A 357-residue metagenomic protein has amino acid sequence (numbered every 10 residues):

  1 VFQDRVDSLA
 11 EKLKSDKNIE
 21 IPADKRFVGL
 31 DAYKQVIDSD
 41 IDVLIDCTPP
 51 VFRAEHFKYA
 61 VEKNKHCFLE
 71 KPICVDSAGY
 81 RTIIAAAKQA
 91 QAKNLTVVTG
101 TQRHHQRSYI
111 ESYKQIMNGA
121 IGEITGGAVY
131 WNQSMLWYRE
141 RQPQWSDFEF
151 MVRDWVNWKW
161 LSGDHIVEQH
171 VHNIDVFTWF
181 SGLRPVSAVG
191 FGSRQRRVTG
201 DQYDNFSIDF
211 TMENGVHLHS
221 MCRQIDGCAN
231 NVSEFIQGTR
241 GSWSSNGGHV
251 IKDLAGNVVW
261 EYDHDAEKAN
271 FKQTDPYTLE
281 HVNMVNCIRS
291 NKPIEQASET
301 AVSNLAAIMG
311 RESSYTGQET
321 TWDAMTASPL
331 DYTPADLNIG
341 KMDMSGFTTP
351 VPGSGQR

Functional and structural regions predicted by a protein language model:
V1-N18, F177, R357: N-terminal Rossmann-like dinucleotide-binding module
V6-A10, I45, F57-V61, I84 (+8 more regions): Non-transmembrane alpha-helical segments in soluble domains of secreted/periplasmic/extracellular proteins
A10-A23, P329-D336, K341: Short mixed-charge
L13-D46: A structured beta-alpha segment of the ubiquitous adenosine-cofactor-binding alpha/beta core
Q35-E55, F68, V75: Rossmann-like NAD(P)-binding element
A54-H105, G119, G317: Beta-strand-loop-alpha-helix segment that lines the small-molecule cofactor/substrate pocket of alpha/beta enzymes
K93-T99, R103-G200, I208-F210, D226-C228 (+5 more regions): Predominantly a Rossmann-like dinucleotide-binding segment in NAD(P)-dependent oxidoreductases
E168, H172-P185, V189, N205 (+1 more regions): C-terminal helical cap and adjacent loop that interface with cofactors, partners, or active-site loops
